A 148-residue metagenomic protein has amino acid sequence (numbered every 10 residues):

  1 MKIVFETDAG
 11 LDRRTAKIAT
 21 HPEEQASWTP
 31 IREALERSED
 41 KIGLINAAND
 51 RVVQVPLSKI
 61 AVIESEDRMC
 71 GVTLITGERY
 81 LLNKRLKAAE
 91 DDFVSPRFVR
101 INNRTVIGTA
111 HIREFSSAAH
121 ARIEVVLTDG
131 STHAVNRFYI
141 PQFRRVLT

Functional and structural regions predicted by a protein language model:
M1-T29: N-terminal regulatory/sensing modules of transcriptional regulators
W28-T128, T132-H133: Conserved binding/recognition cores within well-folded domains
N136: Basic/aromatic recognition patch in beta-strand/loop cores that engages polyanionic ligands
R144-T148: Short hydrophobic/aromatic patches at helix-to-coil boundaries
